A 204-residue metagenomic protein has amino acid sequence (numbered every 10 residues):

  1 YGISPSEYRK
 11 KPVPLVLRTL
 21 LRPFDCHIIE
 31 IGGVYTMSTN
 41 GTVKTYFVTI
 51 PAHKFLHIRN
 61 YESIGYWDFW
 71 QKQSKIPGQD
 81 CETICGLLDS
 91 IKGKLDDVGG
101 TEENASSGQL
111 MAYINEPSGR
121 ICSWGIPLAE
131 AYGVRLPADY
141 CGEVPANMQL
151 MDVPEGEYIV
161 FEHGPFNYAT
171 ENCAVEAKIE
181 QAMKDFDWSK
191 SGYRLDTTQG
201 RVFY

Functional and structural regions predicted by a protein language model:
I3, R9-Y204: A solvent-exposed interaction/effector surface
